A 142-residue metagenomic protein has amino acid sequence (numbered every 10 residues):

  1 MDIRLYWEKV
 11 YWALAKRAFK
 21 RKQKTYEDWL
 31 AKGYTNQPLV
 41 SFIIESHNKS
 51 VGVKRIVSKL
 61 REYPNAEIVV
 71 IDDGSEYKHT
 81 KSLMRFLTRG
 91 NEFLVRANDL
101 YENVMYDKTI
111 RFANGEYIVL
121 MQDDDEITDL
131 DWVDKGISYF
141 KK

Functional and structural regions predicted by a protein language model:
D2-S58: N-proximal low-complexity "stem/linker" segments adjacent to membrane-targeting elements
S58-E67: Short, acidic, metal-binding catalytic loop of nucleotide-sugar glycosyltransferases
D72-K81: A conserved acidic beta->alpha catalytic loop
R85-Y101: Conserved donor nucleotide-binding strand/loop of the catalytic core
R96-A113: Glycine-rich, basic loop-to-helix element that forms the pyrophosphate-binding segment of sugar-nucleotide handling
I118: Short aromatic/hydrophobic "clamp" motif used to bind/position activated sugar donors
D123-E126: The conserved acidic donor/metal-binding loop of glycosyltransferases
D131-K142: Conserved donor NDP-sugar-binding/catalytic core segment of glycosyltransferases
